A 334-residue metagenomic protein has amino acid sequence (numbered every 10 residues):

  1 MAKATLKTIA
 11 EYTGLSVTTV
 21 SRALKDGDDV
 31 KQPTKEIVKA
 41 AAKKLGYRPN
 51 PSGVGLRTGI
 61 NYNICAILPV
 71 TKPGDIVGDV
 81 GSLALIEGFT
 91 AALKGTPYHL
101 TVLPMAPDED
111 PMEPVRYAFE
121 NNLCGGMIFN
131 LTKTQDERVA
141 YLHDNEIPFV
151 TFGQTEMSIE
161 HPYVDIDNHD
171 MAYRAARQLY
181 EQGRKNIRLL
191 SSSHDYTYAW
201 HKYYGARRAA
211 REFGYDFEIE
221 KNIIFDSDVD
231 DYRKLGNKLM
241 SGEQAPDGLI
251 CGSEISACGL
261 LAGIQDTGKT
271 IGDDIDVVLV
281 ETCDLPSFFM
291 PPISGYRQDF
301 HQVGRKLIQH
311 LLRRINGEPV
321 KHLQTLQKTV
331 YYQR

Functional and structural regions predicted by a protein language model:
M1-Y62: N-terminal helix-turn-helix DNA-binding module of bacterial transcription factors
A4, D29, P33, P51 (+9 more regions): Residues at secondary-structure transition points
Y12, K44, G88-T96, H143-T151 (+1 more regions): Bacterial carbohydrate/catabolite-sensing allosteric modules
S16, Y62, G125, K185-N186 (+1 more regions): Short acidic/polar active-site loop segments enriched in Thr and Asp
L45-E113: Amphipathic helical "hinge" segments at domain boundaries
A106-E109, N130-Q135, I255: Short beta->alpha connector loops
M112, Q135-V139, A257-L260: Short, well-ordered alpha-helical microsegments
E113-G125, A206: Short, electropositive alpha-helical surface patch
